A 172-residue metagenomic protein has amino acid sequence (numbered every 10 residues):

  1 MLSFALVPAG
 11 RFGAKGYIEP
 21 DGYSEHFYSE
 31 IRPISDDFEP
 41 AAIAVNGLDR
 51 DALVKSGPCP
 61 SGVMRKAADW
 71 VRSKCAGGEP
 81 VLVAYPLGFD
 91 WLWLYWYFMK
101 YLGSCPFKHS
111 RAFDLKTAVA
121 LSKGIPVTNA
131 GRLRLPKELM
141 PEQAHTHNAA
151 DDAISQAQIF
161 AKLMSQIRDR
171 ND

Functional and structural regions predicted by a protein language model:
M1-L6, F98-L102, I167: Glycine-rich, phosphate-binding/catalytic loops in enzymes
M1-L87: Conserved non-catalytic scaffold segment of RNase H-like nuclease domains
E30-P33, D37-N46, R50-L53, F113-A157: Active-site-proximal helix-loop-helix substrate-binding element of RNase H-like nuclease domains
K66-D69, S73, L92, W96 (+3 more regions): Residue-level signal for well-ordered alpha-helical scaffold segments within enzymatic catalytic domains
V71, G88-S110: Substrate-recognition/cap helix-loop segment adjacent to the acidic, metal-dependent catalytic center of Asp-based
V81-G88, L92-W93, G131-D172: Acidic, Mg2+-coordinating catalytic module of metal-dependent nucleases/exonucleases that use a two-metal-ion mechanism
Y101-C105, I125-L133, I167-D169: Substrate-binding/catalytic groove segments of enzymes that remodel or degrade extracellular structural polymers
